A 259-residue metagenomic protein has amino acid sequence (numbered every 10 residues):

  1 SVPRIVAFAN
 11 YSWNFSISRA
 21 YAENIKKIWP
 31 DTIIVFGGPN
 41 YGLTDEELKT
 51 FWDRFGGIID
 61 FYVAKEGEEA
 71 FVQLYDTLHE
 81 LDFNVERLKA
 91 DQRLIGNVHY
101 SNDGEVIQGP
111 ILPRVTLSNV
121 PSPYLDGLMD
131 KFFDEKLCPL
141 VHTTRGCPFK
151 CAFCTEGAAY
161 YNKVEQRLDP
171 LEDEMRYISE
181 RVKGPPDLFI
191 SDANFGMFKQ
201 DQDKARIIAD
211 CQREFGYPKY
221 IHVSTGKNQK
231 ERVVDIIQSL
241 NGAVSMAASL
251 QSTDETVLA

Functional and structural regions predicted by a protein language model:
V2-I111: Glycine-rich beta-alpha loop elements in corrinoid/cobalamin-binding modules across cobalamin-dependent enzymes
E68-F71, R114-L117, D201: Alpha-helix initiation and N-capping motif
L94, I111, T116, E135-L137: A generic structural signal for well-ordered coil/turn residues at beta-strand boundaries that shape enzyme active-site
G104-I107, I111-Y124: Active-site-adjacent "lid"/gating segments
S118-A259: Radical SAM [4Fe-4S] cluster-binding motif and immediate context
